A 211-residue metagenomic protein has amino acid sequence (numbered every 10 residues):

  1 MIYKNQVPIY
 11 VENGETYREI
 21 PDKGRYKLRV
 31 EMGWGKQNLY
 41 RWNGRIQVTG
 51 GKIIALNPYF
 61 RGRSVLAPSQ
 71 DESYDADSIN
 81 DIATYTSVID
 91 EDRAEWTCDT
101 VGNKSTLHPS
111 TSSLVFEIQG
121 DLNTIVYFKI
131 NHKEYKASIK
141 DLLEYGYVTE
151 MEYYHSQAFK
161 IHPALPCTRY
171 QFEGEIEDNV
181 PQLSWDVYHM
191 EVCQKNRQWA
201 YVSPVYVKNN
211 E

Functional and structural regions predicted by a protein language model:
M1-E211: C-terminal functional module detector
